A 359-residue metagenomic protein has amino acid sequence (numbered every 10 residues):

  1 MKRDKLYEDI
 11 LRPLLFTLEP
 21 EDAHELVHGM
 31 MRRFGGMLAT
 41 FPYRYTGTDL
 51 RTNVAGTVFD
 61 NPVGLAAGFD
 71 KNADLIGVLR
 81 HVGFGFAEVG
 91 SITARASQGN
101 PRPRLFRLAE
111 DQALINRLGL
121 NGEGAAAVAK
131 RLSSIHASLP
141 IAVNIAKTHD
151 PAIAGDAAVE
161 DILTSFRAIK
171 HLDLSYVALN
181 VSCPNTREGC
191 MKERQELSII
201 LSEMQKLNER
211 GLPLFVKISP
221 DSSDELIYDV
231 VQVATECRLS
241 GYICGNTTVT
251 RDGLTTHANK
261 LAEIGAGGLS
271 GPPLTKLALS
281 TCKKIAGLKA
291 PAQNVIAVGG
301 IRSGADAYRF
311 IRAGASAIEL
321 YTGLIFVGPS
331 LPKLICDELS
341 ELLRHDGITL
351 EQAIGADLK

Functional and structural regions predicted by a protein language model:
H28, R32-Y45, V181-E196, V233-P291: Glycine/Thr-rich beta-alpha phosphate-binding loop at enzyme active sites
A67-D70, N144-K147, I218-D224, N294-A305: Glycine-rich beta-to-alpha transition loops that act as phosphate-gripper elements at the mouths of alpha/beta enzyme
N72-H81, S222-E236, A286-G287, P291 (+1 more regions): Catalytic cores of alpha/beta
G83-S97, C183, G241-R251, G300-I301 (+1 more regions): Glycine-rich phosphate-binding active-site loops on the catalytic face of alpha/beta enzymes
G90-P140: A gly/proline- and charged-residue-enriched helix-loop-helix capping module
R95-R104, A125-A126, S133-S134, N185-R210 (+4 more regions): Active-site-adjacent beta->alpha loops and helix N-cap segments on the catalytic face of soluble alpha/beta enzymes
G99-Q112, D252-G267, L324-I348: C-terminal helical cap(s) of enzyme catalytic domains, especially alpha/beta-barrels
H149-L163, C190, V216-E236: Active-site glycine- and acidic-residue-rich loops that bind and position anionic ligands or nucleotide-like cofactors
